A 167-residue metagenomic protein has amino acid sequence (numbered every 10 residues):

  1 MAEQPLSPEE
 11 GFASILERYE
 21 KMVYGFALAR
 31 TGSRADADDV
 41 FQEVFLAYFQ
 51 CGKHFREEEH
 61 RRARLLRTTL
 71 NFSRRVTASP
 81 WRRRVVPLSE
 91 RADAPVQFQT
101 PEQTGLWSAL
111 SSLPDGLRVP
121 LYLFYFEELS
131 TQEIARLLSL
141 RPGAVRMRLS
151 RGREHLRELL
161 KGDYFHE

Functional and structural regions predicted by a protein language model:
M1-G25, D38, F49: A short, charge-rich alpha-helical start-of-domain segment used by transcription regulators
Q4-P5, G32, Q42-H60, S79-W81: Sigma70-family region 2
E20, Y24, F45, P114 (+2 more regions): C-terminal flanking helix
V23, A27, A37-Y48, T68 (+3 more regions): Short, small-hydrophobic-rich alpha-helical interface motif
K53-E57, L66-L88, Q99, R151: Arg/Lys-rich amphipathic alpha helix in sigma70-family domain 2
L70, R74, L138-G162: DNA-recognition helix of helix-turn-helix
R75, R83-L110, S130-T131, F165: Internal acidic/polar
P120-F124: A short pre-motif secondary-structure segment
